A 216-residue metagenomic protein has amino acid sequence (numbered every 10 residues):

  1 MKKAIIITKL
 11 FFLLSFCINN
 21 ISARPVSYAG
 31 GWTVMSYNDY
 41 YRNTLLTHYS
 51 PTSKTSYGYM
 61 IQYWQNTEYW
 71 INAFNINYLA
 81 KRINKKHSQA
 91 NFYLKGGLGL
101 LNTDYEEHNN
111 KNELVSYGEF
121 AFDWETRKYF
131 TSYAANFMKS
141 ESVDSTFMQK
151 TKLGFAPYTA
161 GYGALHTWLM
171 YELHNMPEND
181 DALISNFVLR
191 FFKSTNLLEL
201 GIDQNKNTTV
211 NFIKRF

Functional and structural regions predicted by a protein language model:
M1-S27: Cleavable N-terminal export/targeting peptides
K2-K3, D104-Y105, N211-F216: Short amphipathic alpha-helical segments
S22-N186, D203-Q204: Outer-membrane pore/translocation modules
E178-F216: Predominantly the C-terminal beta-signal and adjacent terminal strand-loop region of outer-membrane beta-barrel
